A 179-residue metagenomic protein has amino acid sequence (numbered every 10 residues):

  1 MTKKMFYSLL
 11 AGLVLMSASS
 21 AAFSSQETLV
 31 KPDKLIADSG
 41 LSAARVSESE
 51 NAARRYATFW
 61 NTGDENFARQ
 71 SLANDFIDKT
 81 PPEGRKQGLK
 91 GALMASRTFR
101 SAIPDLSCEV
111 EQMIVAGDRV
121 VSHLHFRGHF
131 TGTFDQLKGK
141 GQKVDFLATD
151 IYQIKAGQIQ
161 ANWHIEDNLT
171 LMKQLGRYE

Functional and structural regions predicted by a protein language model:
M1-L9: Bacterial N-terminal signal peptides that target proteins for export
S17-S19: N-terminal signal peptide c-region/cleavage motif recognized by signal peptidases
F23-Q70, N74, Y178: Short, low-complexity N-terminal intrinsically disordered segments enriched in polar/charged residues
T28, D145-K173: Short beta-strand edge/turn micro-motifs at domain boundaries
Y56, F67-R69, F76, A92 (+2 more regions): Hydrophobic pocket/interface hotspot
E65-G117: A solvent-exposed, acidic/Ser-Thr-rich amphipathic alpha-helical stretch
H125-A156: Exposed beta-sheet edge and beta->alpha loop/turn motif
